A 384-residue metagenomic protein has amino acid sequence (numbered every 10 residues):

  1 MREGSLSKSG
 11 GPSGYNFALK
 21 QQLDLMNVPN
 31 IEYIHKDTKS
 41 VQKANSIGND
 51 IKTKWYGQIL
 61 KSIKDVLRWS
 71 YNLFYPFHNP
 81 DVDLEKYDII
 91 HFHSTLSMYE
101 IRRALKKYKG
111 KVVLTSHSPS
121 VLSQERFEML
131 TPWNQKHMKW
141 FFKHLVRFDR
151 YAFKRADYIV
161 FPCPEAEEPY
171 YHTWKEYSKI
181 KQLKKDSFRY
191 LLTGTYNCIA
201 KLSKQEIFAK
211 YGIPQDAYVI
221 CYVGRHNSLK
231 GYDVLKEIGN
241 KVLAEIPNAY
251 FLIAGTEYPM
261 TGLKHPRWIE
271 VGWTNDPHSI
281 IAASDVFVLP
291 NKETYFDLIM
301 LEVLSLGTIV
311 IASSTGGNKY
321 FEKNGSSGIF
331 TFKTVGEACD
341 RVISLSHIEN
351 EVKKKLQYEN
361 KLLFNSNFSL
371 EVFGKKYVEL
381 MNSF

Functional and structural regions predicted by a protein language model:
W55-L60, L114-H144: Acceptor-binding helix/loop patch of EC 2.4 sugar-transfer enzymes, predominantly nucleotide-sugar-dependent
F92-S97, S116-P119: Short His-centered aromatic/hydrophobic patch
F142-S187, T195: A short, active-site helix/loop in glycosyltransferases that binds the activated sugar's phosphate group
V160, P214-K230, K236-G239: Conserved donor-binding/catalytic core segment of Leloir-type glycosyltransferases
G255-N275, V286: Nucleotide-activated donor-binding/catalytic signature segment of Leloir-type glycosyltransferases, i.e., the conserved
K292: Aromatic "clamp/platform" in nucleotide-sugar-dependent glycosyltransferases that forms part of the donor/acceptor
I309-A312: Short hydrophobic beta-strand element within catalytic cores of glycosyltransferases and related nucleotide-activated
N324-G336, I343-N350: Conserved acidic donor-binding segment of nucleotide-sugar-dependent glycosyltransferases
